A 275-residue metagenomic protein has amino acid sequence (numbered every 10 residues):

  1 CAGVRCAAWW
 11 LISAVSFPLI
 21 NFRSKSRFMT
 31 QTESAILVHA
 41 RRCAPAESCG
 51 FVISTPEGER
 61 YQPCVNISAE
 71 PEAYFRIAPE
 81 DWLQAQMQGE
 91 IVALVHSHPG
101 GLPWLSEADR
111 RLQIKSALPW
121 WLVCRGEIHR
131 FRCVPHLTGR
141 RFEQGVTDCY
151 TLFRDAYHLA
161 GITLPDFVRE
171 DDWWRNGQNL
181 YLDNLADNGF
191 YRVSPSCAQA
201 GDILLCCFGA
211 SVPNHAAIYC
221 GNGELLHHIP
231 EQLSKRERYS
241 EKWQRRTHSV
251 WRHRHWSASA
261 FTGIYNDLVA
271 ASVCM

Functional and structural regions predicted by a protein language model:
W9-W10: Tryptophan (W) side chains
V15, L19-A93, P99-R132: Conserved beta-strand-loop surface patch within small alpha/beta domains used for substrate/adaptor or ligand engagement
Q86-L102, L233-S234, R238-S249: Extended, compositionally biased flexible segments
T138-E143: Second-shell loop/turn segments in exported
Q144-A160: Active-site nucleophilic cysteine motif
E170-S234, Y239-S240: ...with weaker cross-activation on analogous glycine-rich loops/strands in unrelated enzymes
E241-S272: Glycine- and charge-enriched low-complexity intrinsically disordered segments
